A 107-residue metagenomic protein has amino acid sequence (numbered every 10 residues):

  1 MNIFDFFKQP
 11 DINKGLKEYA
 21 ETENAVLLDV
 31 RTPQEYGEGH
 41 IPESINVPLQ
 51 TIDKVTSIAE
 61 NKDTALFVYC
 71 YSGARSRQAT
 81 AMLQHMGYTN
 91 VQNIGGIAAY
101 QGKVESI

Functional and structural regions predicted by a protein language model:
N2-E18, T22-A25, P33-T64, A74-I107: Rhodanese-like catalytic fold shared by cysteine-dependent sulfurtransferases and DSP/PTP-type phosphatases
L28: Active-site flanking residues adjacent to catalytic metal/cofactor-binding acidic residues
Y69: Short, surface-exposed ligand- or partner-binding patches at beta-edge/loop junctions that are enriched in aromatics
